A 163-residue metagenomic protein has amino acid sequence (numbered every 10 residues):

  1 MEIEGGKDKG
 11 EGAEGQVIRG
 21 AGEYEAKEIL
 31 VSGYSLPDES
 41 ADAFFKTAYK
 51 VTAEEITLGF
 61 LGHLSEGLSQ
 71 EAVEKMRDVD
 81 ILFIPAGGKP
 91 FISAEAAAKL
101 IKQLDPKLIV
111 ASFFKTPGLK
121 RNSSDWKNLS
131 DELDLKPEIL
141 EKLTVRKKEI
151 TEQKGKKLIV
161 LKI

Functional and structural regions predicted by a protein language model:
M1-E23, E74-F83: Active-site metal-binding motif and surrounding structural segment of the metallo-beta-lactamase
M1-K7, G59-G62, L82-G87, V110-F114: Active-site neighborhood of phospho(di)ester-bond hydrolases with catalytic His/Asp-centered motifs
E2, R19, G33, F60 (+2 more regions): Structural signal for conserved beta-strand scaffold positions within catalytic alpha/beta enzyme cores
I3-D8, E66-S69, K89-S93, K115-R121: Active-site environment of divalent metal-dependent phosphoester hydrolases
V17-A48: A metal-dependent hydrolase metal-coordination microenvironment
Y24-S32, K50-G59, T151-L158: Beta-strand-turn-beta hairpins that frame and shape the catalytic cleft of phosphate-ester-processing enzymes
S40-L104: Active-site-proximal loop/helix segments of hydrolase catalytic cores
A43, L108-I163: Binuclear metal-ion centers of metallo-dependent hydrolases, dominated by the metallo-beta-lactamase
